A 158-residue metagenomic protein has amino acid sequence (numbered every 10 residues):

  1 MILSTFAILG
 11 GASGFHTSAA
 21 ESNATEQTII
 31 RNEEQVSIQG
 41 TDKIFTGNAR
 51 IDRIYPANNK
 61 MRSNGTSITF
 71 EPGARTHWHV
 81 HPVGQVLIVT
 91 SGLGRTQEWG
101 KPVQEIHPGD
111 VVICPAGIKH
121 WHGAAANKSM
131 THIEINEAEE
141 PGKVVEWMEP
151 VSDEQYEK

Functional and structural regions predicted by a protein language model:
M1-S13: Bacterial N-terminal signal peptides
T17-R62, V144-K158: A short, N-terminal "cap"/entry segment at the start of jelly-roll beta-barrel domains of the cupin/DSBH fold
D52-R53, T66-A74: N-terminal post-signal-peptidase region of extra-cytosolic proteins
S67-E71, V80-T96, I135-A138: Short, conserved beta-strand element in jelly-roll/cupin
W78, T96-Q97, K119-A125: Short beta-strand His + acidic residue motifs that chelate non-heme Fe in jelly-roll/DSBH and cupin folds
G100-G117: Short acidic-glycine-tyrosine-enriched beta hairpin
N127-E146: A short hydrophobic beta-strand segment most commonly corresponding to one strand of the jelly-roll/cupin
